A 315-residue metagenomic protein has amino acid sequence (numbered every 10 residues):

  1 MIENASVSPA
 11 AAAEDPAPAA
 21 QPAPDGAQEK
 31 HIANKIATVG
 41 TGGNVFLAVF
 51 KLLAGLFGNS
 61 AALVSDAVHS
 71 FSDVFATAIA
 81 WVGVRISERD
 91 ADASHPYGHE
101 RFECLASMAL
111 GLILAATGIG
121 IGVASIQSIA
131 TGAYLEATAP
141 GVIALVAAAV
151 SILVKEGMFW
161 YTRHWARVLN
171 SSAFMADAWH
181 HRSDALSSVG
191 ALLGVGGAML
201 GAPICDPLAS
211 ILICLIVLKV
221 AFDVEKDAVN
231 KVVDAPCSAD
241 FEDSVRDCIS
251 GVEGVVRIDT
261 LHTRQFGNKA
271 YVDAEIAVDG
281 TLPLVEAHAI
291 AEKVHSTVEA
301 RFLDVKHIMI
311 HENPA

Functional and structural regions predicted by a protein language model:
M1-D240: Alpha-helical transmembrane cores and adjacent cytosolic helix/loop segments of polytopic membrane transporters
A148, D273, A277, M309-H311: Conserved beta-strand segments that form the floor/walls of ligand-binding pockets within enzyme and binding domains
R182-G190, E242-T263: Cytosolic juxtamembrane regulatory segments of multi-pass membrane proteins
F241, V245, I290-V294: Hydrophobic alpha-helical membrane-association signature
I249-L261, V294, V298-H311: Short acidic amphipathic segments
V255-A277: Short edge beta-strands and adjacent turn/loop segments
L282-I290: Solvent-exposed, non-transmembrane alpha-helical starts
P314: Active-site-proximal loop/turn and secondary-structure-junction residues that shape catalytic pockets, frequently
